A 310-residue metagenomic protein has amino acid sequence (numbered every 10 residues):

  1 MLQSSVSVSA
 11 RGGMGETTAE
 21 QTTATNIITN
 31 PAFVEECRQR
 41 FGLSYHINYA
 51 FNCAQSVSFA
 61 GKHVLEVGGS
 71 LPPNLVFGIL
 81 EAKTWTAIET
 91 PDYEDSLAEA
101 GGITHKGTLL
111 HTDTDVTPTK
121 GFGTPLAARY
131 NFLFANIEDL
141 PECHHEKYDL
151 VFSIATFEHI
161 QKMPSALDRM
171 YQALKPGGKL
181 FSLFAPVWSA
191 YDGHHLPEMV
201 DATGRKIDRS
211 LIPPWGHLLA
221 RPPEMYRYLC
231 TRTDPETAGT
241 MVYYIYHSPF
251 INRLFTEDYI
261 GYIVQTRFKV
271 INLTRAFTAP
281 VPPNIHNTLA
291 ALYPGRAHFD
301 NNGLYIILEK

Functional and structural regions predicted by a protein language model:
G12-F59: Class I SAM-dependent methyltransferase Rossmann-like catalytic core, especially the SAM/SAH-binding loop
L65, L71-L140: Class I SAM-dependent methyltransferase SAM/SAH-binding core
E138-V151: A short acidic, Gly/Pro-enriched loop at the edge of an enzyme's catalytic core that lines a small-molecule cofactor
D149-Q161: A short SAM/SAH-binding and catalytic strip from SAM-dependent methyltransferases
P164-K179: A short glycine-rich, Lys/Arg-flanked "PGG" loop and its adjoining helix->strand segment in the class I
K179-L229: Conserved class I S-adenosyl-L-methionine
W188-A190, L196-P197, M241-D258: Acceptor-substrate binding/catalytic loop of class I
S248-T274: Short alpha-helix
